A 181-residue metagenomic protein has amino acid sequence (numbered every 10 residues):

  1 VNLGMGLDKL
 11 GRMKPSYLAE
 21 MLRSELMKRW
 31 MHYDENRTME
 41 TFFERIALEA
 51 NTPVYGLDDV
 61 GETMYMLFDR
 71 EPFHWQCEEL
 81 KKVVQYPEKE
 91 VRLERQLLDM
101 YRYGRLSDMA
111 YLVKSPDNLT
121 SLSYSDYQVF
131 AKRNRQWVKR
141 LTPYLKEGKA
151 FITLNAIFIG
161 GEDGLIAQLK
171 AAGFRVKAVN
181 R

Functional and structural regions predicted by a protein language model:
V1-S125: Structured, acidic catalytic/metal-binding patches in enzyme active sites
S123-R181: A cross-kingdom marker for long, charged
